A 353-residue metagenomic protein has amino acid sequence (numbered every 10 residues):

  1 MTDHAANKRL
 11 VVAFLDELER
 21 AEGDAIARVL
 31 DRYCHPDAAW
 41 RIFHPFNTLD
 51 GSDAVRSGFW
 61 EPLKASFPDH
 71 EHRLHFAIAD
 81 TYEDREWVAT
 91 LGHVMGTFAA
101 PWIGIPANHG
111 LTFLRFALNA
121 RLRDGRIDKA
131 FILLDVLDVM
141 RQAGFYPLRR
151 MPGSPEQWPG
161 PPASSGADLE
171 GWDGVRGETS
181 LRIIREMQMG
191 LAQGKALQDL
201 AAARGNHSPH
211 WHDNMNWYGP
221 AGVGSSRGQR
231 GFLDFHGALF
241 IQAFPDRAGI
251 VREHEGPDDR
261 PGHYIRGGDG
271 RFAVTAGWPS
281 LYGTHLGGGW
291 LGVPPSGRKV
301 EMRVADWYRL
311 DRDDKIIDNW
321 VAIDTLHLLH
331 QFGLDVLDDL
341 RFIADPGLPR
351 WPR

Functional and structural regions predicted by a protein language model:
M1-R353: C-terminal and inter-domain tail/linker signature
